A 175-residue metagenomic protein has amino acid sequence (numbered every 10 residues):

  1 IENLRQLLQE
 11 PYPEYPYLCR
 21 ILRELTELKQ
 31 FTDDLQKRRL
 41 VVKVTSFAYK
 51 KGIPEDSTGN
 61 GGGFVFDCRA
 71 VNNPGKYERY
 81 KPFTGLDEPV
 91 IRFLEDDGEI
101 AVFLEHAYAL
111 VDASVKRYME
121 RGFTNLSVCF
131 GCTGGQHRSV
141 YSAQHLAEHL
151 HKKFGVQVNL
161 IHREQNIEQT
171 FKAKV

Functional and structural regions predicted by a protein language model:
N3-L126, N166-E168: C-terminal accessory "lid"/substrate-recognition subdomains
R5, R138, H162-R163: Basic side chains
T45, C129-G131, I161: Solvent-exposed beta-strand sheet faces enriched in polar/charged residues
E105, A109-D112, V140-Q144, E148: A generic structural signal for well-ordered alpha-helical surface patches
T124-A147: Catalytic cysteine-centered active loop of the rhodanese-like fold, especially the PTP/DSP P-loop
A147-Q157: Post-Walker A helix-loop "phosphate-sensing" segment adjacent to the P-loop in P-loop NTPases
V156-Q165: Short beta-strand-centered segment that lines the nucleotide-binding/catalytic pocket of NTP-utilizing
Q165-V175: Charge-rich, low-complexity intrinsically disordered segments
